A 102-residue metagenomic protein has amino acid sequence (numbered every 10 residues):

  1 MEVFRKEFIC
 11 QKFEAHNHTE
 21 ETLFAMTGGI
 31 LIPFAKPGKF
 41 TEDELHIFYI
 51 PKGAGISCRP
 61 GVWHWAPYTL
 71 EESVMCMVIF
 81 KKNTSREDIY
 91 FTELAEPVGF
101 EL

Functional and structural regions predicted by a protein language model:
M1-I47, E71, F80, S85-D88 (+2 more regions): Non-catalytic, conserved peripheral segments adjacent to functional cores
Y49-Y68: Conserved metal-binding segment of the jelly-roll/cupin
V74-M75: Short, surface-exposed ligand- or partner-binding patches at beta-edge/loop junctions that are enriched in aromatics
